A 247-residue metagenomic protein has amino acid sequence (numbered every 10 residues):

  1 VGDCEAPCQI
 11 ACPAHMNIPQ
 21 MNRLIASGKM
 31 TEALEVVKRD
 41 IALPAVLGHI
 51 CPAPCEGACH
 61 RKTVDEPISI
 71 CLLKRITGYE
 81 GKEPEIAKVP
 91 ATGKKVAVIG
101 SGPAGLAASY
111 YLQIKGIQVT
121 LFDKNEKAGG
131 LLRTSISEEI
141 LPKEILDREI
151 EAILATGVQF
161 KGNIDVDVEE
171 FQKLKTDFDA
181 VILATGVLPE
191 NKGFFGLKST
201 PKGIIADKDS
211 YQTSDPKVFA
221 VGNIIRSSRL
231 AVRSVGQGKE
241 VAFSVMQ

Functional and structural regions predicted by a protein language model:
V1-P7, M30-P54: Immediate flanking context of iron-sulfur cluster ligation sites
H15-S27, L34-V36, I41, T63 (+4 more regions): Beta1-alpha1 glycine-rich phosphate/pyrophosphate-binding loop at the start of Rossmann-like nucleotide-binding domains
L47-I76: Helix-enriched interaction subdomains in cytosolic or periplasmic regions, typified by TIR/SEFIR signaling/NADase cores
Y79-V96: A short, basic/flexible loop-to-alpha-helix module at the beginning of a structural domain
I99, F178-G186: Short hydrophobic core segments
K173-A180, S214: Core beta-strand elements of the Rossmann-like FAD/NAD(P) dinucleotide-binding domain in flavoenzyme oxidoreductases
G186-R229, F243: FAD-site-proximal beta/loop scaffold in flavoenzymes
V232-Q247: Internal hydrophobic alpha-helix adjacent to the cofactor/substrate pocket in enzyme cavities
